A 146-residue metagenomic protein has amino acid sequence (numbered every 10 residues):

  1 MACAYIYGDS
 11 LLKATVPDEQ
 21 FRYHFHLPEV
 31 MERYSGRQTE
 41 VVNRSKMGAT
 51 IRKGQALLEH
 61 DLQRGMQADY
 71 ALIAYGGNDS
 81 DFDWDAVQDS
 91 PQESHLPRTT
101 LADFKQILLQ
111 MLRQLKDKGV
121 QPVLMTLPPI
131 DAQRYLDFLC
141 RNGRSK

Functional and structural regions predicted by a protein language model:
M1-M47, H60-Q67, A71: Serine-esterase "nucleophile elbow" of acetyl-processing enzymes
L11, I51, D79-S80: Short, flexible micro-motifs
V16-E19, K53-G54, W84: Short, glycine/acidic-enriched capping/hinge loops at junctions between secondary-structure elements
M47-I51, T100-L101: Short, flexible loop segments at the rims of nucleotide/cofactor-binding pockets, characterized by
Q55-K146: Alpha-helical cap/lid subdomain in secreted, periplasmic, or secretory-pathway luminal O-acyl-processing enzymes
